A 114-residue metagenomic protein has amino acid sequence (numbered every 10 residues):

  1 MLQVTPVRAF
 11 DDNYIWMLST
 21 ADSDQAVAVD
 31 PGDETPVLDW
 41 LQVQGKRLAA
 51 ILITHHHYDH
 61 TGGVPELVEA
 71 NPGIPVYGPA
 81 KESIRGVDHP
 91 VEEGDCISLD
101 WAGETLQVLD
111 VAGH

Functional and structural regions predicted by a protein language model:
M1-V4: Extreme N-terminal starter segment of soluble prokaryotic enzymes
F10-D11, A26, D33-D110: Active-site HxH/HxHxD metal-binding segment of metal-dependent hydrolases
I15-L18: Short beta-strand scaffold segments in enzyme catalytic cores
A21, G32: Anionic group-transfer/hydrolysis microenvironments
H114: Hydrophobic, well-structured mid-protein blocks that either form specific transmembrane helices
